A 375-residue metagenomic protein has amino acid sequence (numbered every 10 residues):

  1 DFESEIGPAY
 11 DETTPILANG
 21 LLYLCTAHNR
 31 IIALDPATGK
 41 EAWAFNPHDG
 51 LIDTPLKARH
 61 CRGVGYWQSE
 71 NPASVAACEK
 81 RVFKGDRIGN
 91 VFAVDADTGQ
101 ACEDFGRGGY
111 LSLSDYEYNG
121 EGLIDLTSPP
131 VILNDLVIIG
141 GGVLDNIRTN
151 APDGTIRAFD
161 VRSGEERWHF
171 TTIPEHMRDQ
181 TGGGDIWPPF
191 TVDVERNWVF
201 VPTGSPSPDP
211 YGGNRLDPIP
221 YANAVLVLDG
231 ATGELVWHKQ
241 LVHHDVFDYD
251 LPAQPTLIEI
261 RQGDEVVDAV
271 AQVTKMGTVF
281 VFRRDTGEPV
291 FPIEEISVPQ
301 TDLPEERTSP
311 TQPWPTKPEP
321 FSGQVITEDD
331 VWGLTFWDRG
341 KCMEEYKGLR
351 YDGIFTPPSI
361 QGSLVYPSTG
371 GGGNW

Functional and structural regions predicted by a protein language model:
D1-I16, A44-S74, R107-V131, L144 (+8 more regions): Extracytoplasmic beta-rich repeat domains
N19-L21, E79-K80, N134-L136, E195-N197 (+1 more regions): Short coil/turn segments that connect the beta-strands within blades of beta-propeller domains
T26-D49, D97-G99, G106, D217 (+1 more regions): Beta-propeller domains
K40-A44, Q100-E103, S112, R167-H169 (+2 more regions): A structural motif specific to WD40 beta-propellers
C78, K84-R87, D104, I147-P152 (+2 more regions): Short, solvent-exposed loop/turn segments at conserved positions within beta-propeller repeat blades
I88, V94-G99, P152-E166, R215-E234 (+1 more regions): Beta-propeller blade signature
T256-L303, E319: Phosphate/diphosphate-binding loops
